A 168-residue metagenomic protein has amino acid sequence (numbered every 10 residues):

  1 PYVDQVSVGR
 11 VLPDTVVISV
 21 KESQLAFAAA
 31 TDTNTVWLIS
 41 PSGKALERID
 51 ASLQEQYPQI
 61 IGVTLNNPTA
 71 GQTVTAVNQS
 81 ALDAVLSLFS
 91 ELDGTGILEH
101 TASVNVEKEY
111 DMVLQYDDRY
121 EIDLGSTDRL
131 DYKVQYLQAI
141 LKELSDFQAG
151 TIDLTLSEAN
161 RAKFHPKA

Functional and structural regions predicted by a protein language model:
P1-Y2: Amphipathic, non-transmembrane alpha-helical segments in extracytoplasmic/periplasmic proteins
Q5-A168: Charged, solvent-exposed interaction patches on well-folded alpha/beta domains that mediate macromolecular contacts
